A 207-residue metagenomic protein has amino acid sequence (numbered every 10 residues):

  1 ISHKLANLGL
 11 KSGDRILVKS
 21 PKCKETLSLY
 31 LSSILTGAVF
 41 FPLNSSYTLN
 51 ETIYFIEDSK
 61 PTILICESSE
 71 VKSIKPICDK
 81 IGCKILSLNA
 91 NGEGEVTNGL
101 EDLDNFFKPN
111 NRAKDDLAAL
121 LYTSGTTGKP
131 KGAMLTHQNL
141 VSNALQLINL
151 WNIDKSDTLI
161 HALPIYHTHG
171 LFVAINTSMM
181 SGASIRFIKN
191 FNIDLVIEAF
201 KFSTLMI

Functional and structural regions predicted by a protein language model:
S2-Y47: Conserved AMP-binding/adenylate-forming
I16, S33, L64, L117 (+3 more regions): Conserved S/T- and glycine-rich ATP-binding loop of Class I adenylate-forming
S20-C23, N44, I153, L163-H167: Conserved AMP-binding
S20-P21, F41-E57, S68-E70, A183-S203: ATP-dependent adenylate-forming carboxylate-activation enzymes
L31-T36, D58, H167, N176-M180: Short hydrophobic alpha-helices that are characteristic scaffold elements of the AMP-binding
L103-Y122, K129, N152-T158: Conserved pre-ATP/AMP-binding loop-to-beta segment of ANL
A118-L145: Conserved AMP-binding A3 loop
V141-T158, T168-M206: Conserved AMP-binding/adenylation subdomain of ANL enzymes
